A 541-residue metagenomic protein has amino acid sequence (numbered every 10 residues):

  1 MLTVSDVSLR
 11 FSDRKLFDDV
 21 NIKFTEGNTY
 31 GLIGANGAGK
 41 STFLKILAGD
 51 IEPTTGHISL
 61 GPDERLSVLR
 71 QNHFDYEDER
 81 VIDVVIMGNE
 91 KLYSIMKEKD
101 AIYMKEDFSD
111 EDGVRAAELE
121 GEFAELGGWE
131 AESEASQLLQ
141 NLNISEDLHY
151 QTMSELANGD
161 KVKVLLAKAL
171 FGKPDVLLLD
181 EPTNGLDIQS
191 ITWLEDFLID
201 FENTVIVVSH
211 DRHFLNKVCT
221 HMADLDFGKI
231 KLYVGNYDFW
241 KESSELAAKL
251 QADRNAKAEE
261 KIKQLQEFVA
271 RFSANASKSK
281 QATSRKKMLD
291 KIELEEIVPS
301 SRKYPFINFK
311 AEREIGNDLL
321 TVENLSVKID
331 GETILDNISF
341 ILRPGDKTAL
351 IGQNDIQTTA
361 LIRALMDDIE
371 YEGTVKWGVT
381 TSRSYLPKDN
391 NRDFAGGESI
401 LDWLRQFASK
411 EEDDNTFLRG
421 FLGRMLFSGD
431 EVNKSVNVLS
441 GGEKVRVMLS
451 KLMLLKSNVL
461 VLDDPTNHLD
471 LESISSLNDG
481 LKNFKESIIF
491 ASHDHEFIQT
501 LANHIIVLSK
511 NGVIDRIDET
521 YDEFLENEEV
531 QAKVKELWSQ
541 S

Functional and structural regions predicted by a protein language model:
M1-D253, F309-S541: ABC ATP-binding cassette signature C-motif
I102, S109, L126, L265 (+5 more regions): Hydrophobic stripe of amphipathic alpha-helices that form coiled-coil interfaces
Q251-L265, R271, K278-K287, K303 (+1 more regions): ABC ATPase nucleotide-binding domains
V298-E314: Short, flexible cytosolic linker that couples an ABC transmembrane/permease module to its adjacent nucleotide-binding
